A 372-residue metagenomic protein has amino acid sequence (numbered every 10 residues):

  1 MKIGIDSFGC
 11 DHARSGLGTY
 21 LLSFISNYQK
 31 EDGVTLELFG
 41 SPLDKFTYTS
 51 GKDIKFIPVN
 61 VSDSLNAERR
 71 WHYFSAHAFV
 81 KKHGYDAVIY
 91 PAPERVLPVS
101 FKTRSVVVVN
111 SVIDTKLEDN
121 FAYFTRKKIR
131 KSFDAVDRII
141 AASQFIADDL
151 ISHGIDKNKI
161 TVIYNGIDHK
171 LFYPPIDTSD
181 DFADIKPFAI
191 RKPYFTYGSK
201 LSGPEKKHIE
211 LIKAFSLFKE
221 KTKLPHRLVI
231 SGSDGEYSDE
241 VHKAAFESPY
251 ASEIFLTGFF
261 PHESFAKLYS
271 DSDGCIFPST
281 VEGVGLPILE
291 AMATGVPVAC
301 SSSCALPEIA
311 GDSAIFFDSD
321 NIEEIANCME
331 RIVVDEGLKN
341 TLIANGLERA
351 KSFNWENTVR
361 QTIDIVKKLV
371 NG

Functional and structural regions predicted by a protein language model:
M1-G372: Carbohydrate transferase catalytic cores enriched for Leloir-type hexosyltransferases
